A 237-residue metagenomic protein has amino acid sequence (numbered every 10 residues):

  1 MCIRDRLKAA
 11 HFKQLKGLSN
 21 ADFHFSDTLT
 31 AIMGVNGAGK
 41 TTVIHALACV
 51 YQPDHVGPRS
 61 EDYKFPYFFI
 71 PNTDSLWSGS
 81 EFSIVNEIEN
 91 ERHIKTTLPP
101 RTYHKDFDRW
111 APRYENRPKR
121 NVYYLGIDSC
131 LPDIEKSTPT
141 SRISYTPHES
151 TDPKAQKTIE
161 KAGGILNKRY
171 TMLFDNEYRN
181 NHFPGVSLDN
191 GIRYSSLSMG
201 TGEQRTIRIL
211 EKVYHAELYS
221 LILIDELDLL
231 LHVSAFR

Functional and structural regions predicted by a protein language model:
M1-D5: Conserved small/polar residues in nucleotide/adenosyl-binding loops
L15, V35: P-loop (Walker A) phosphate-binding loop of NTP-binding proteins
A21-D27, Y214-E217: Phosphate-binding P-loop
S26, H45-T96: Conserved P-loop NTP-binding catalytic core
I32: Hydrophobic anchor at the beta1->P-loop junction of P-loop NTPases
G37, T41: Walker A/P-loop
I127-Q204, E211, L221: Extended helical coiled-coil dimerization/tether regions that scaffold and oligomerize large DNA-maintenance assemblies
D225-L227: Walker B catalytic acidic pair
